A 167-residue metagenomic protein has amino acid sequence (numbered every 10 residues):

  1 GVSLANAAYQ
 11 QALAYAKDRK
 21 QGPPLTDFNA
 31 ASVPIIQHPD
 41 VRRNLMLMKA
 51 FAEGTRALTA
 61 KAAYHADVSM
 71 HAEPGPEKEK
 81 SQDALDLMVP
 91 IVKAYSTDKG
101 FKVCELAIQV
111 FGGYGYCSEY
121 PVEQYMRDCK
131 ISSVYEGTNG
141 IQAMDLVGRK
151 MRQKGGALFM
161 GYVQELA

Functional and structural regions predicted by a protein language model:
G1-A167: Flavin-dependent oxidoreductase catalytic core characteristic of acyl-CoA dehydrogenase/oxidase-like enzymes
